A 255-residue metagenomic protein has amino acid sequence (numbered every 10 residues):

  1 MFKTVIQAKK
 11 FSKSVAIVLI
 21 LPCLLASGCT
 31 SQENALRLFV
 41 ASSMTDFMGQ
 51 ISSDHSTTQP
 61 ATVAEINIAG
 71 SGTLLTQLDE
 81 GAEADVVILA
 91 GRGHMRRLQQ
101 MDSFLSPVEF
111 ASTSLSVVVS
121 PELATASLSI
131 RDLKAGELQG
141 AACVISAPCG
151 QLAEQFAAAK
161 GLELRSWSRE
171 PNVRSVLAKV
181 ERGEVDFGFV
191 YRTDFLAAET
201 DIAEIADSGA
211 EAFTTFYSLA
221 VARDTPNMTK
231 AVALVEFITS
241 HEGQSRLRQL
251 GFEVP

Functional and structural regions predicted by a protein language model:
F2-A16: Bacterial N-terminal signal peptides that target proteins for export
V15-A26: Bacterial N-terminal signal peptides
C29-T58, V63, G72-E80, L89-Q100 (+2 more regions): Exported/periplasmic ABC-transporter solute-binding proteins
A82-A84: Short acidic/histidine-rich motifs immediately flanking catalytic phosphotransfer sites in two-component signaling
M101-P107: A short, gly/pro- and small-residue-rich
